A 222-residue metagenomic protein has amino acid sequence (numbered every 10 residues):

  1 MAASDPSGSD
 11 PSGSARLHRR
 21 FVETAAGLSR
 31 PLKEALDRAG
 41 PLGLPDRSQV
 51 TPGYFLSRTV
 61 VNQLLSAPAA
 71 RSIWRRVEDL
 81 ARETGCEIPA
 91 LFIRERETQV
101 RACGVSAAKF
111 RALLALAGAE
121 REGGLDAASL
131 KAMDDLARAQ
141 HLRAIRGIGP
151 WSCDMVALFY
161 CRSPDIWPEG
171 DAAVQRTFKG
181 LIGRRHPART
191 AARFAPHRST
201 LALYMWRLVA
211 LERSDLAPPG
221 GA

Functional and structural regions predicted by a protein language model:
M1-P45, F110-R111, K131, D135-L136 (+1 more regions): C-terminal accessory module of base-excision DNA glycosylases/AP lyases that mediates lesion recognition and DNA
R19-E23, R30-E34, L65-A144, R193: Alpha-helical ds-nucleic-acid-binding substructure associated with the helix-hairpin-helix region of base-excision DNA
P45-V50, L64-S66: Short secondary-structure boundary/capping segments within folded domains
Q49-Y54, F92-I93: Short, flexible turn/loop "capping" segments at secondary-structure junctions
P52, L56-S57, A69-R76, K109-A112 (+2 more regions): Residue-level detector of well-ordered alpha-helical segments, enriched for hydrophobic/aromatic packing positions
